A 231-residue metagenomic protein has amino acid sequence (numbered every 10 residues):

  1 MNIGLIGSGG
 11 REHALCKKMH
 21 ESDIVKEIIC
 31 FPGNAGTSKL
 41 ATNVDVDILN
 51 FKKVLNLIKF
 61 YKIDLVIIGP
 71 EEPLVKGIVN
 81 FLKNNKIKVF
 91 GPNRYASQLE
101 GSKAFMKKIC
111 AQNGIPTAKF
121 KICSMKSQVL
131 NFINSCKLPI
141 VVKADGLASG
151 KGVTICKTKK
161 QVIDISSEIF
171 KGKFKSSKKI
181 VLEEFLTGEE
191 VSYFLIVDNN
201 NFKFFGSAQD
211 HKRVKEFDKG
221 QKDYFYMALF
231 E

Functional and structural regions predicted by a protein language model:
M1-Y95: ATP-binding N-terminal substructure of ATP-dependent carboxylate-amine bond-forming enzymes
S38-A41, L55, Q98-A104, G152 (+1 more regions): Short, charged, surface-exposed secondary-structure boundary motifs
N43-L49, K121-M125, C156: Short acidic-hydrophobic, aromatic-tinged amphipathic segments that line or gate anion-handling sites
I58-I63, S135-C136, K175-S176: Glycine-rich phosphate-binding loop signature in dinucleotide/nucleotide-binding domains
F90-G152: A conserved helix-loop-beta module that forms one wall/lid of the active-site cleft in ATP-utilizing catalytic domains
C156-E231: Internal nucleotide-binding/catalytic subdomain
